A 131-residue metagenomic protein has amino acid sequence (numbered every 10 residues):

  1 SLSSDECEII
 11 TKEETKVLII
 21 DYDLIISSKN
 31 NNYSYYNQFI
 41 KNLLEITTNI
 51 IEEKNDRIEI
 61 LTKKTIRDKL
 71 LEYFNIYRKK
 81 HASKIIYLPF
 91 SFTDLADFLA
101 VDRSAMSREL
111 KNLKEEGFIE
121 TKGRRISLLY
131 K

Functional and structural regions predicted by a protein language model:
S1-L44: Cyclic-nucleotide recognition modules
S3-C7, E52, D56, I60 (+1 more regions): Generic detector of contiguous secondary-structure segments
K12-I20, I58-K64, Y87, S127-L128: Short, exposed beta-strand "edge-strand" segments with a Pro/Gly-rich flavor and a Y/T-containing core
N37-A100: Polybasic "coupling" helices that flank or enter modular domains
Y77-K131: Phosphate-/nucleic-acid-contacting segments
